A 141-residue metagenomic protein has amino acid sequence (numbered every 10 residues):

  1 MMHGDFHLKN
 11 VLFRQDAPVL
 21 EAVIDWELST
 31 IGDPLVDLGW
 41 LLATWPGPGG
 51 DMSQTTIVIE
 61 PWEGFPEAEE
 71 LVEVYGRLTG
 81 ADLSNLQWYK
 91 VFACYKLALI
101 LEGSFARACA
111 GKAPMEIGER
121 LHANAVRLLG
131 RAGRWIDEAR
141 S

Functional and structural regions predicted by a protein language model:
M1-V36, W40-L42: Active-site acidic catalytic loop and adjacent metal/ATP-binding pocket of ATP-dependent phosphoryl transfer enzymes
L12-E21, T79-S84, M115, I136-S141: Conserved NTP-binding catalytic cores of kinases and kinase-like/nucleotidyltransferase enzymes across multiple kinase
D16, L28, A43-G47, G76 (+1 more regions): A generic structural signal for secondary-structure junctions that act as hinges or helix/strand caps at the edges
V19-I24, E67-A81, R127-L128: Short amphipathic alpha-helical segments and their helix-coil junctions
T30, E60-E63, I117-R120: Pocket-edge positions in alpha/beta enzyme catalytic cores
V36-T79, A93-G111: Active-site activation/catalytic loop segments of kinase-like enzymes and analogous catalytic loops in related
A81-A93: All-alpha amphipathic helical-bundle segments outside canonical DNA-binding/catalytic cores that form hydrophobic
G103-S141: Regulatory N- and C-terminal appendages and interdomain linkers associated with kinase/kinase-like NTP transferase
